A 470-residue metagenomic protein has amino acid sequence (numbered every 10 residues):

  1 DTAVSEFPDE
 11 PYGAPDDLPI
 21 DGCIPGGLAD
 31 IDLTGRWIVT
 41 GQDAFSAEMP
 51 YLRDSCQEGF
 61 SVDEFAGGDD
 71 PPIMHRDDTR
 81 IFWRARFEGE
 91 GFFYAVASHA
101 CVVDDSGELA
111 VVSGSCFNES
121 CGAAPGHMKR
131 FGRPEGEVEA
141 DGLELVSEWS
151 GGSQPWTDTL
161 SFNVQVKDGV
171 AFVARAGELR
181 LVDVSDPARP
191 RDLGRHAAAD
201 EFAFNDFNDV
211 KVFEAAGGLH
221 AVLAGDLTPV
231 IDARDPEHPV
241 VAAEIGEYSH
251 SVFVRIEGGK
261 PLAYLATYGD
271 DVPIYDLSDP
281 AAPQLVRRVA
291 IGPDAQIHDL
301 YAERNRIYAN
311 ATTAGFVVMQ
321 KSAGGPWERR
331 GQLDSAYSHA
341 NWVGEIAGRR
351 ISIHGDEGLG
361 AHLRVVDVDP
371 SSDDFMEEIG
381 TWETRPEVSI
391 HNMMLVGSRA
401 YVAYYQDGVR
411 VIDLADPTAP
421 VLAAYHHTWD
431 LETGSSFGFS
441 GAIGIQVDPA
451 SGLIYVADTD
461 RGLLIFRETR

Functional and structural regions predicted by a protein language model:
D1-R470: Feature marking well-ordered beta-strand scaffolds used for ligand recognition
